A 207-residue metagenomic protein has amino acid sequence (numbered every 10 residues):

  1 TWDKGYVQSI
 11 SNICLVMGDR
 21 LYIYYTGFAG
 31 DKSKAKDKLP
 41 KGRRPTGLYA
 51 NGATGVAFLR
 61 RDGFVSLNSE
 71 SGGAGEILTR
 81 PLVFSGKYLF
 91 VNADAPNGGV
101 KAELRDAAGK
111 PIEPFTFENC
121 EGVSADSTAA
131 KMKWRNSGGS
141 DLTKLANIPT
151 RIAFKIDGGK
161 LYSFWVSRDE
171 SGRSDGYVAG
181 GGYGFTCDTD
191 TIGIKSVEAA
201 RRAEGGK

Functional and structural regions predicted by a protein language model:
T1-K207: Carbohydrate-active catalytic/glycan-binding domains of CAZyme proteins, especially the secreted or lumenal ectodomains
